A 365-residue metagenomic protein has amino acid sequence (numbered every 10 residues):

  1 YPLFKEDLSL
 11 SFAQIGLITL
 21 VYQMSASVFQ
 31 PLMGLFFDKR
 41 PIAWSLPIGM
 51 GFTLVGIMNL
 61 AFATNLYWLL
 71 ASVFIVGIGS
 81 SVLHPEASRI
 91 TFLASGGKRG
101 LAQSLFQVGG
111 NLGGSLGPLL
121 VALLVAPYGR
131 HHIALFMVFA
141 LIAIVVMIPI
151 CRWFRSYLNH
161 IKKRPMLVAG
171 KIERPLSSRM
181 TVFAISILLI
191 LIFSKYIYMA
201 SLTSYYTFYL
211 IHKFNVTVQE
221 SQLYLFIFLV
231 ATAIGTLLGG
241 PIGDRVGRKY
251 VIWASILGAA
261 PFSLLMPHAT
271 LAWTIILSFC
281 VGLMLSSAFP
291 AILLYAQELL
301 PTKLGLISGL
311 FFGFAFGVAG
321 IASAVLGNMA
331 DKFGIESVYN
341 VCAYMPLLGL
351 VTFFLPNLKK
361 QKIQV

Functional and structural regions predicted by a protein language model:
Q23-P31, G114-S115, L229-L237, A319-G320: Residue-level signature of mid-helix packing/kink "hotspots" within the transmembrane helices of 12-pass Major
V28-L66: Conserved MFS/SLC helix-loop-helix module at the cytosolic interface between two early adjacent transmembrane helices
F29-P41, T236-G247, A330-D331: Helix-to-loop junctions at the C-terminal end of transmembrane segments in multipass secondary transporters
W44-N59, Y250-L264, A343: Structural signature of the two symmetry-related core transmembrane helices
S72-G109: Cytoplasmic helix-loop-helix junction between adjacent transmembrane helices in 12-TM secondary transporters
L105-S156: Helix-loop-helix hairpin linking two adjacent transmembrane segments in secondary transporters
T181-L229, A233: Extracytoplasmic gate region of multi-pass secondary transporters
G243-I292: C-terminal transmembrane helical hairpin of 12-TM major facilitator-type secondary transporters
